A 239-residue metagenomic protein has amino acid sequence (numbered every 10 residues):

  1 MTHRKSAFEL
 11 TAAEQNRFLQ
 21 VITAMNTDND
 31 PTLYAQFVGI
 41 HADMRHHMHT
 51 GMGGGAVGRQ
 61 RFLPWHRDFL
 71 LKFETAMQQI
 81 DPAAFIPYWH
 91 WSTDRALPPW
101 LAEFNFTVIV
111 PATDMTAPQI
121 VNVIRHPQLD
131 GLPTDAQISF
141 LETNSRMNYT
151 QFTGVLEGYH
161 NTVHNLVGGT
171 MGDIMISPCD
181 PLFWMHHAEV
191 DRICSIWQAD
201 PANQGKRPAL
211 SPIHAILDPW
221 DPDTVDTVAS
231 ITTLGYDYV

Functional and structural regions predicted by a protein language model:
M1-V239: C-terminal accessory segments of proteins
